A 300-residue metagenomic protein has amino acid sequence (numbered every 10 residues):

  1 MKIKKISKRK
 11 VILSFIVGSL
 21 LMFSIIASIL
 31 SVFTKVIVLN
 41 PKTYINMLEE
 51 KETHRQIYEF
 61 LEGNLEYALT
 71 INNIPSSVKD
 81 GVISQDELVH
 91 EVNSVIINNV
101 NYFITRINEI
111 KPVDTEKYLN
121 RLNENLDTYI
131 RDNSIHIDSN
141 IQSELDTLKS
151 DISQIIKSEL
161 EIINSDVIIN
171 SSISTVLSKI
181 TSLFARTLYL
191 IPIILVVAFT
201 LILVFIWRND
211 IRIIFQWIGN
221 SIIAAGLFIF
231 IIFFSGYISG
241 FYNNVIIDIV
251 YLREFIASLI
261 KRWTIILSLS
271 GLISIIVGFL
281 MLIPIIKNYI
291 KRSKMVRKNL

Functional and structural regions predicted by a protein language model:
M1-L39: Hydrophobic secretory-pathway targeting helix
K2-G18, R186-F241, I283-L300: Juxtamembrane interface at the cytosolic side of transmembrane helices
L30-H54: Alpha-helical transmembrane signal-anchor/signal-peptide segments
I45-T175: Long, solvent-exposed extracytoplasmic domains/loops
T128-F205, F230-D248: Membrane-proximal, non-transmembrane alpha-helical segments
V167-N170, S221-I273: Membrane-proximal extracellular juxtamembrane segment immediately upstream of a following transmembrane helix
L269-Y289: Acidic, carboxylate-rich catalytic segments that either coordinate divalent cations
